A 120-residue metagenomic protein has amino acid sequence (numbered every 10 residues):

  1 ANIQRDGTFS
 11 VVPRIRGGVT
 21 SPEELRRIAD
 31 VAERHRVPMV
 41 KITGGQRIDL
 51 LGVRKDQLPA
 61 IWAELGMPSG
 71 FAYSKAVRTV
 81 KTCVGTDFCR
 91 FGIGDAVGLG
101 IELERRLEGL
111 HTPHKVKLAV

Functional and structural regions predicted by a protein language model:
A1-D6, T20: Intrinsically disordered, low-complexity polar/charged tails and linkers
F9-V120: Small-residue-enriched alpha-helical segments and adjacent helix-cap loops that form tight helix-helix packing
